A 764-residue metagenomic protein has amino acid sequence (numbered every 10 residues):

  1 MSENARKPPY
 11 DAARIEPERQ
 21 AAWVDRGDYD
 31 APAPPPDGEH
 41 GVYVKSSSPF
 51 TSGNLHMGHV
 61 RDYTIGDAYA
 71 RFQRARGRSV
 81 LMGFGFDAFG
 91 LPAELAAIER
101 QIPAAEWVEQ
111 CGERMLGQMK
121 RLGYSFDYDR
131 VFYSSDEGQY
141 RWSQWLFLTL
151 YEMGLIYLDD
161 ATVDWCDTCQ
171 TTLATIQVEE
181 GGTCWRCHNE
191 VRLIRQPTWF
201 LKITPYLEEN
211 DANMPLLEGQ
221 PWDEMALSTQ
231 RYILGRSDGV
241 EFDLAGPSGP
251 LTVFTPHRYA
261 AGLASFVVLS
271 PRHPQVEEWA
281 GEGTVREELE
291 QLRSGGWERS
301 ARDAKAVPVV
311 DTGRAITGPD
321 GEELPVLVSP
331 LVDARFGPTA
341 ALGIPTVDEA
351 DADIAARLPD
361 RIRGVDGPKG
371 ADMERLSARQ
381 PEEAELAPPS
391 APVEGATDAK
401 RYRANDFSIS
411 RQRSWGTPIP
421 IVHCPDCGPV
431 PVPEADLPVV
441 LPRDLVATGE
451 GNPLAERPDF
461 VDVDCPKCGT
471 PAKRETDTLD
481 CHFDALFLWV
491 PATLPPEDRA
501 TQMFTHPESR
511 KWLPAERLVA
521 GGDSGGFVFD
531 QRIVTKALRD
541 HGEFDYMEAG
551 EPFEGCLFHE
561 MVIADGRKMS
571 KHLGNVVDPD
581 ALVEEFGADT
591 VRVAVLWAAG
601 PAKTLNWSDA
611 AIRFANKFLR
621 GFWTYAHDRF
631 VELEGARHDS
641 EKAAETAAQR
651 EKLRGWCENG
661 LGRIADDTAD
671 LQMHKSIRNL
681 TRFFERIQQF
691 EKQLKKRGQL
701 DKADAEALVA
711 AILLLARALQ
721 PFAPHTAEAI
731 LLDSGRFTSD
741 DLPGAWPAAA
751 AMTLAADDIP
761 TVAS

Functional and structural regions predicted by a protein language model:
S2-K45, R74-G83, E106-R114, Q291-V328 (+1 more regions): Conserved oxyanion/phosphate-binding beta-strand-loop segments in alpha/beta enzyme cores
S2-N4, P9, P17-G27, I98-Y259 (+7 more regions): Residue patterns forming the tRNA-binding/recognition surfaces of aminoacyl-tRNA synthetases and related DALR
I15, Q20, E209-R236, A264 (+4 more regions): Amphipathic alpha-helical
W23, D87, L150, G154 (+7 more regions): Residue-level signal for inorganic ion chemistry
P32-I102, F132-L146, T255-P256, G318-I354 (+1 more regions): N-terminal catalytic cores of NTP/NDP-binding nucleotidyl/phosphoryl-transfer enzymes
F50-L81, C184, G337-V347, D353-K369 (+6 more regions): Conserved active-site neighborhood of enzyme catalytic/cofactor-binding cores
G66-D67, S79, H273-P368: Catalytic alpha/beta core of large soluble enzyme barrels
R629, L633, I664, T668-L671 (+1 more regions): Secondary-structure edge/capping motif, primarily at the C-terminal ends of alpha-helices and the immediately following
